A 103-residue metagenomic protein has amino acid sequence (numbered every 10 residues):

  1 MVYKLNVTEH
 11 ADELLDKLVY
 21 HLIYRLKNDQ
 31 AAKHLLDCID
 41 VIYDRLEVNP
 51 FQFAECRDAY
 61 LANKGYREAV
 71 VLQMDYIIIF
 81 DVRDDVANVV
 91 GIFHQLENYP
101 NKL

Functional and structural regions predicted by a protein language model:
M1-D40: Arg/Lys-rich, positively charged N-terminal/basic patches that mediate binding to nucleic acids
T8, L14, I42, F53 (+2 more regions): A broad, structure-centric signal for solvent-exposed, well-ordered loop/edge residues that line or flank functional
L26, V71-L103: Enriched for short, Lys/Arg-rich terminal
D29-D40, R57-Y60, K64, A87: Residue-level signal for alpha-helical context at structural boundaries
C38-F51: Compact soluble domain cores
N49-D84: Basic/aromatic recognition patch in beta-strand/loop cores that engages polyanionic ligands
